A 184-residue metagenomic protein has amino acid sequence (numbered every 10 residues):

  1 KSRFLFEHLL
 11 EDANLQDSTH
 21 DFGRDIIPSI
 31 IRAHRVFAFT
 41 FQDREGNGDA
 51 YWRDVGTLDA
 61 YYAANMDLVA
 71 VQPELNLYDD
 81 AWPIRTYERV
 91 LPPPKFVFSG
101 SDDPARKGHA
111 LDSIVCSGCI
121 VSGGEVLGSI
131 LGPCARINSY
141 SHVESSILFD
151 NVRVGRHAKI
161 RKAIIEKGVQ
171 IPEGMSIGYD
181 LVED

Functional and structural regions predicted by a protein language model:
R3, L10-D184: Left-handed beta-helix
